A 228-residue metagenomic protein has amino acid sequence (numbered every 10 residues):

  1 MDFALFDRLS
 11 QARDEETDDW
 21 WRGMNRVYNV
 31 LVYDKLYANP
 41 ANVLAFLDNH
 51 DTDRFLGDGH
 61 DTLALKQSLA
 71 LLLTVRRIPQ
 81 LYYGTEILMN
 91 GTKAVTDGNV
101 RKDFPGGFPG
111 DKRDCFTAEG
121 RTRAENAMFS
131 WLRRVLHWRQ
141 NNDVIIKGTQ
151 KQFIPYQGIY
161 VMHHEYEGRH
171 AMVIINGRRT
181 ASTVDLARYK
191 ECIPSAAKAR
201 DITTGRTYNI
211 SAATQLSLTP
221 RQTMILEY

Functional and structural regions predicted by a protein language model:
F3-W21, N25-Y28, D34-I193: Loop/helix patches that line or flank the sugar-binding groove of alpha-linked glycan CAZymes
F104, M162-H164, T207, I225-Y228: Short beta-strand element of the conserved SAM-dependent methyltransferase core
Y160, A181-T183, K198, T207-N209 (+1 more regions): Ser/Thr- (and often Asn-) enriched beta-sheet segments in non-cytosolic proteins
R169-H170, R206-I210: Short, surface-exposed beta-strand/loop "edge" segments at domain boundaries and coil↔beta transitions
Y189-G205: Solvent-exposed beta-hairpin/edge-strand motifs
I210-Y228: C-terminal beta-strand-rich structural cap/linker in extracellular carbohydrate-active enzymes
